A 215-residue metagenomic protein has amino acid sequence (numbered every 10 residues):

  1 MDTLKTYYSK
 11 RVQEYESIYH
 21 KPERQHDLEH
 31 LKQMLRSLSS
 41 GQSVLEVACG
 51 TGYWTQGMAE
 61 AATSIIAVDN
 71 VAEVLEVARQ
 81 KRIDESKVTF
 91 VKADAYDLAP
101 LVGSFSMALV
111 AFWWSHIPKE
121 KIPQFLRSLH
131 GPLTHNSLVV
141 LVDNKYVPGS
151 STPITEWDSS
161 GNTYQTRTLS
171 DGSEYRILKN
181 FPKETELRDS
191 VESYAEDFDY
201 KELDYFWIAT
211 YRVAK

Functional and structural regions predicted by a protein language model:
M1-S39: Conserved class I S-adenosyl-L-methionine
S43, N136-L138: Short glycine-centered segments of the SAM/dcSAM-binding site in methyltransferase folds
L45, T51-D97: Class I SAM-dependent methyltransferase SAM/SAH-binding core
T51, S173-K215: Conserved Class I S-adenosyl-L-methionine
L109: A conserved beta-strand element that flanks and buttresses the S-adenosyl-L-methionine
F112-W113: Short catalytic micro-motifs in class I SAM-dependent methyltransferases
P123-H135: A short glycine-rich, Lys/Arg-flanked "PGG" loop and its adjoining helix->strand segment in the class I
V142-V191: C-terminal alpha-helical "lid/dimerization" subdomain adjacent to the S-adenosyl-L-methionine
